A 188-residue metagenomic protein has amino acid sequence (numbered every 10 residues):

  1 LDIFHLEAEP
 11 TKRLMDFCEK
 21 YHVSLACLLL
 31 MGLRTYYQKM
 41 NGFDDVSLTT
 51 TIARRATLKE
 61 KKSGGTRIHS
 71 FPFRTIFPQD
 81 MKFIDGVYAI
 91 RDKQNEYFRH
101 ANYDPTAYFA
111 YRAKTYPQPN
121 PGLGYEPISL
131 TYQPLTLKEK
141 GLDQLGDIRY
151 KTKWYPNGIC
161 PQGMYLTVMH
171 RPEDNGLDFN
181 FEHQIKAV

Functional and structural regions predicted by a protein language model:
L1-V188: Adenylate-forming
